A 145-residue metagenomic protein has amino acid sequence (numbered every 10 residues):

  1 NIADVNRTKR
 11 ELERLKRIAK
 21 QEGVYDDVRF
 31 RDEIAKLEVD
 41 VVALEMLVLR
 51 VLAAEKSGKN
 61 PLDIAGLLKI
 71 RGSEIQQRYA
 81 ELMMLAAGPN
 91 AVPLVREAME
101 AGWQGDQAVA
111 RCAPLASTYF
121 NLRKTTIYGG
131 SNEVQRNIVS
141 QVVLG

Functional and structural regions predicted by a protein language model:
N1-L44, T125, Q141: Glycine-rich beta->alpha junctions and the first turn(s) of the following alpha-helix
N1-V5, A87-G145: Glycine-rich phosphate/cofactor-binding loops in nucleotide/flavin-utilizing enzymes
L15, M46-L49, G72, L115 (+1 more regions): Tryptophan-centric aromatic hotspots in well-structured domains and transmembrane helices
K16, E81, N137-I138: Short glycine-/small-residue-rich flexible loop motifs, especially phosphate/cofactor-binding loops
K20, Y25-R31, V42-G105: C-terminal helix-coil-helix/basic helical segment that borders enzyme active sites and/or dimer interfaces and provides
E33, I64, T118-N121: Residue-level recognition of specific faces of alpha-helices
K36, E74, L85, K124-T125: Short basic/hydrophobic patches in alpha-helices and adjacent helix-turn junctions that form amphipathic surface motifs
V39, L68, S73, L122-R123 (+1 more regions): Residue-level micro-sites within transmembrane alpha helices that shape and flank functional polar/acidic positions
